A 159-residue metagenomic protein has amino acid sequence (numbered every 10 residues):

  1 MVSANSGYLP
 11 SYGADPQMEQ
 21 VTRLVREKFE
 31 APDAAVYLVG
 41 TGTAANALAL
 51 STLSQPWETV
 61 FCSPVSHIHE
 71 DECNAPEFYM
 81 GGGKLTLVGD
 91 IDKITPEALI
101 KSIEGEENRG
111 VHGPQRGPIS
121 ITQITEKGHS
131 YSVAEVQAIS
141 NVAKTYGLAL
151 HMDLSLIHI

Functional and structural regions predicted by a protein language model:
M1-T41, P64-V65, H69, A75: Conserved N-terminal alpha-helix of the aminotransferase class I/II PLP-enzyme fold
G13-A14, V36-G40, C62-S63, L87 (+3 more regions): General beta-strand structural signal in soluble alpha/beta enzymes
D33-S54, L87-G89: Conserved core of the PLP fold type I
T52-E70, I100: Conserved PLP-anchoring active-site segment centered on the Schiff-base-forming lysine
M80-E126, S130-A138: PLP-dependent aminotransferase-class I/II
T145-Y146: Helix C-cap/helix->beta junction micro-motif
H158-I159: Conserved small/polar residues in nucleotide/adenosyl-binding loops
